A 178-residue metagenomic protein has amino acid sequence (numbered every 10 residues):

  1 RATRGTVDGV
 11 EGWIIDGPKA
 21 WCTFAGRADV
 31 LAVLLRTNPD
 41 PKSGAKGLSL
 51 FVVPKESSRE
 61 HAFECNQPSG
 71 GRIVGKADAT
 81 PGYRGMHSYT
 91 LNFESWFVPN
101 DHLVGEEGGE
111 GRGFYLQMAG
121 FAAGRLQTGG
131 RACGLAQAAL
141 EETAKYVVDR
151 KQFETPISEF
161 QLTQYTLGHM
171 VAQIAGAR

Functional and structural regions predicted by a protein language model:
A2-G5: A structural signal for short hydrophobic beta-strand segments in well-ordered beta-sheet cores
E11-G12, D16-G71: A short core secondary-structure module
P68-G176: Glycine-rich beta->alpha junctions and the first turn(s) of the following alpha-helix
